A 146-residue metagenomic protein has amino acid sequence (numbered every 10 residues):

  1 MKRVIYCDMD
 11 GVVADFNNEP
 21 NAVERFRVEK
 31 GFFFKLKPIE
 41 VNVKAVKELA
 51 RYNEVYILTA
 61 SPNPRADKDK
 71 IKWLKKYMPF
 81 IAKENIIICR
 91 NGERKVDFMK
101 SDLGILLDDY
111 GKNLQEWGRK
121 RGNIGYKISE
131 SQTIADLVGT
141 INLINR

Functional and structural regions predicted by a protein language model:
M1-L36: Active-site neighborhood of HAD-like aspartate-dependent phosphohydrolases
V4, I87-K112, W117: Conserved Lys-Pro-Asp/Glu-containing loop-to-beta segment of HAD-superfamily phosphomonoesterases, centered on
D8, L58-A60, L107: Short hydrophobic segments within beta-strands
A14-F16, P64-K68, R94-D97, N113-E116 (+1 more regions): Short catalytic/ligand-binding loop motif for oxyanion handling, primarily in non-cytosolic enzymes, centered on
R25-Y56, R65-K68: Short, acidic loop-to-helix structural element flanking the phosphoryl-transfer center in phosphate-processing enzymes
L58-N63, I71, Y77-D97: A short, structured active-site edge motif that brings together acidic residues
I105-T140: Acidic, Mg2+-coordinating phosphoryl-transfer loop and its flanking beta/alpha structural elements, shared across
